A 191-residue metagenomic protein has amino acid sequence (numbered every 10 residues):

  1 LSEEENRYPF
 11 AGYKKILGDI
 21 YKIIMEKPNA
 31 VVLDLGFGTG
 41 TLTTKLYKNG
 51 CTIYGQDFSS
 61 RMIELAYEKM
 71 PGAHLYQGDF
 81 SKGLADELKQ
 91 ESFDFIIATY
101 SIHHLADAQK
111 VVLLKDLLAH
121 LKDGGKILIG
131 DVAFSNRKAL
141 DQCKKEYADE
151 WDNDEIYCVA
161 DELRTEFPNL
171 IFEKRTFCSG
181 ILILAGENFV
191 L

Functional and structural regions predicted by a protein language model:
L1-I24, T39-E87, L128-L191: Class I (Rossmann-like) S-adenosyl-L-methionine-dependent methyltransferase catalytic domain, capturing the SAM-binding
N29-G36: Conserved class I S-adenosyl-L-methionine
I97: A conserved beta-strand element that flanks and buttresses the S-adenosyl-L-methionine
Y100-S101: Short catalytic micro-motifs in class I SAM-dependent methyltransferases
A106-D107: Helix-capping/helix-break motifs at membrane-protein junctions, especially on the cytosolic side just before or after
V111-D123: A short glycine-rich, Lys/Arg-flanked "PGG" loop and its adjoining helix->strand segment in the class I
